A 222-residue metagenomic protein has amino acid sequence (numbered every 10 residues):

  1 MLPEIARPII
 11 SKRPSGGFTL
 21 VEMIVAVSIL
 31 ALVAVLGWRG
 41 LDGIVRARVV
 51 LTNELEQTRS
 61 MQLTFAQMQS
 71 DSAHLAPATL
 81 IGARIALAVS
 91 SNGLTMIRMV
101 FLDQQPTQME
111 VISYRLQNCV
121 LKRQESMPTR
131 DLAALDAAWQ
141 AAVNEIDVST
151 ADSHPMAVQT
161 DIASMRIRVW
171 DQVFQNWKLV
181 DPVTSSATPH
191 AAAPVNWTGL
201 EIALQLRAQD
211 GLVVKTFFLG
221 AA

Functional and structural regions predicted by a protein language model:
M1-K12: N-terminal secretory signal peptides that target proteins for export/translocation
L2, G16-H74: Aliphatic-rich helix starts adjacent to a transmembrane/signal segment
S72-M96: Short, glycine/small-hydrophobic-rich surface segments
A86-S91, Q117, P194-N196, L200: Short, ordered beta-strand-loop transition motifs
S91-K178: Type IV pilin-like appendage domain
M156-A222: Short linear sequence signals and composition-biased patches located at protein termini or domain-edge surfaces
